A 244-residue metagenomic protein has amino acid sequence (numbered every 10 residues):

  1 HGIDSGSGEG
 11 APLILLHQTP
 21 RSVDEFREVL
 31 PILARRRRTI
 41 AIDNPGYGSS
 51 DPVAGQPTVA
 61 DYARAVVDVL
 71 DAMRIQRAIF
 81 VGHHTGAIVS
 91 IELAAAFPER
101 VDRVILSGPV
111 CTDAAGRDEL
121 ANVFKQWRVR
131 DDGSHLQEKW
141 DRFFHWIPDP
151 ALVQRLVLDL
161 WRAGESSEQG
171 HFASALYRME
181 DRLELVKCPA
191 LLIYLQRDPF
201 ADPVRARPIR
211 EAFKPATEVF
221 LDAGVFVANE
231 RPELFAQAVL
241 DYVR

Functional and structural regions predicted by a protein language model:
I3-D51: Conserved HGGG/HGGXW glycine-rich cap/lid loop of the alpha/beta-hydrolase fold
D43, I79, D102-I105: Residue in the alpha/beta-hydrolase core beta-strand immediately N-terminal to the catalytic nucleophile
A60-A78: Conserved acidic catalytic loop of the alpha/beta-hydrolase fold
G82, G86, S90: Gly/Ala-rich beta-loop-alpha elbow adjacent to hydrolase catalytic centers
I91-A96, V101-D132: Flexible "cap/lid" loop of the alpha/beta hydrolase fold
A114-R117, R130-L185: Conserved alpha/beta-hydrolase catalytic His-Asp/Glu region
A190-A223, N229: Conserved loop-alpha-helix segment in the C-terminal half of the alpha/beta-hydrolase fold that carries the catalytic
N229-D241: Post-His helix in hydrolase/transferase enzymes
